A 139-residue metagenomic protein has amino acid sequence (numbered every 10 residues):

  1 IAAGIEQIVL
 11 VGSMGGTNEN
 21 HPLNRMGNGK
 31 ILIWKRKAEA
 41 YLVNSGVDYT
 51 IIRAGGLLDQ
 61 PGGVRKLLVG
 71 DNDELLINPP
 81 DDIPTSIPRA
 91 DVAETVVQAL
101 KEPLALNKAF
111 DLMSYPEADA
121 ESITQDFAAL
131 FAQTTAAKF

Functional and structural regions predicted by a protein language model:
A2-F139: Oxidoreductase cofactor-interface core, primarily capturing Rossmann-like NAD(P)-dependent enzymes
